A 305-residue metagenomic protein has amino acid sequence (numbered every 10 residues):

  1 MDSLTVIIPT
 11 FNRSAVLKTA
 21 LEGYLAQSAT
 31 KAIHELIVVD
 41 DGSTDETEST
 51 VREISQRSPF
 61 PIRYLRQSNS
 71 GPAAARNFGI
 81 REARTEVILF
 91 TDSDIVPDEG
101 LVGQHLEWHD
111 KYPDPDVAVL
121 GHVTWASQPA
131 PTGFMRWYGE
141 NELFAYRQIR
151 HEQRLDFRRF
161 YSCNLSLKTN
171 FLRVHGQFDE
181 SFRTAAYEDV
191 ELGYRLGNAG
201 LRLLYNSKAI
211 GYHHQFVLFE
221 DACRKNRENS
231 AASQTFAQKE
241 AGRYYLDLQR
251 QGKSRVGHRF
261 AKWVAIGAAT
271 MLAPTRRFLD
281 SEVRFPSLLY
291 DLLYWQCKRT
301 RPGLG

Functional and structural regions predicted by a protein language model:
G23, D40-S49, I95: A conserved acidic beta->alpha catalytic loop
G23-I33: Short, acidic, metal-binding catalytic loop of nucleotide-sugar glycosyltransferases
Q67-A83, F157: Glycine-rich, basic loop-to-helix element that forms the pyrophosphate-binding segment of sugar-nucleotide handling
I88: Short aromatic/hydrophobic "clamp" motif used to bind/position activated sugar donors
G100-F134: Conserved donor NDP-sugar-binding/catalytic core segment of glycosyltransferases
H122, Y138-F157: Short, flexible, basic/aromatic active-site loop/helix in glycosyltransferases
Q148-N170, R183-A185: A recurrent flexible, glycine/aromatic-enriched loop bordering the glycosyltransferase active site that acts as
R227-A231, L246-G305: Non-catalytic, C-terminal membrane-associated alpha-helical segments of glycosyltransferases
